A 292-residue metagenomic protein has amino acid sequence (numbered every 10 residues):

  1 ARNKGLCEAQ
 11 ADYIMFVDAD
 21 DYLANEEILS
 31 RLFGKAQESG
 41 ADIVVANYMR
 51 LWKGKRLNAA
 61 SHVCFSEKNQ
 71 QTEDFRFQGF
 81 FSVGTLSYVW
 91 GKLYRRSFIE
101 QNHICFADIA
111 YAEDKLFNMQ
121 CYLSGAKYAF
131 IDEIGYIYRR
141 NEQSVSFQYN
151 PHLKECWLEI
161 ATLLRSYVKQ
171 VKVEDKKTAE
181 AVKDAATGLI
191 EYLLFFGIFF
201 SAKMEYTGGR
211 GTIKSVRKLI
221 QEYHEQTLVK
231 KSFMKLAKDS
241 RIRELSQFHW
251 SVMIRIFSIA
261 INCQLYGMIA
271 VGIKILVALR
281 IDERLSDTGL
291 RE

Functional and structural regions predicted by a protein language model:
A1, A19-F130, I134-K154: Donor-binding/catalytic cores of nucleotide-activated saccharide and glycerol-phosphate transferases/polymerases
A1-A9: Glycine-rich, basic loop-to-helix element that forms the pyrophosphate-binding segment of sugar-nucleotide handling
I14: Short aromatic/hydrophobic "clamp" motif used to bind/position activated sugar donors
E133-E142, Q148-D175, L193-F200, M204-K231: Catalytic core of nucleotide-sugar-dependent glycosyltransferases
E155, A181-L189: Residues within HEAT/ARM-like alpha-solenoid scaffolds
M204-E292: Membrane-interface aromatic/basic loop that binds lipid-linked glycans or pyrophosphate carriers, typified by
